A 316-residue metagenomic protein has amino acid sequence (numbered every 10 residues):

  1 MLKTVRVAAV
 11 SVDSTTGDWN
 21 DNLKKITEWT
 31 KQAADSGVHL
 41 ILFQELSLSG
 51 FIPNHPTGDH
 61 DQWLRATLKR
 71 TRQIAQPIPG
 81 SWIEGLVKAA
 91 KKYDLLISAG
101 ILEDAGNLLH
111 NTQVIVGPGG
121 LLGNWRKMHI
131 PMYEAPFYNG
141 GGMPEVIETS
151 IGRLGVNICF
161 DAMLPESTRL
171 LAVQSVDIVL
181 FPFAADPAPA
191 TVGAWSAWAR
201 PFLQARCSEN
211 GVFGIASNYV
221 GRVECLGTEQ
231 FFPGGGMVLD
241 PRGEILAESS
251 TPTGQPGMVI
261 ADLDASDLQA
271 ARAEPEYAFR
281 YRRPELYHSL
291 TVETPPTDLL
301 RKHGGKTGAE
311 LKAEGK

Functional and structural regions predicted by a protein language model:
L2-A9: Extreme N-terminal starter segment of soluble prokaryotic enzymes
W19, K31-P118, A185-A205, E209-N210: Cys-nucleophile CN-hydrolase/nitrilase-fold catalytic domain and related Cys-dependent amidase chemistry that acts on
A75-L96, A162-G257: CN hydrolase (nitrilase-like) catalytic-core segments centered on the catalytic cysteine and neighboring Lys/Glu
I78, E84, K88, E103-A205 (+1 more regions): Active-site catalytic loop in hydrolytic enzyme cores
A99-I101, T112-I115, E145, S217 (+2 more regions): Short beta-strand scaffold segments in enzyme catalytic cores
S266-V292: A conserved C-terminal secondary-structure "cap"
P295-P296: Conserved ankyrin/ankyrin-like repeat signature
R301-K306: Ankyrin repeat domain, specifically the short helix-to-loop turn at the C-terminus of the second helix of each repeat
